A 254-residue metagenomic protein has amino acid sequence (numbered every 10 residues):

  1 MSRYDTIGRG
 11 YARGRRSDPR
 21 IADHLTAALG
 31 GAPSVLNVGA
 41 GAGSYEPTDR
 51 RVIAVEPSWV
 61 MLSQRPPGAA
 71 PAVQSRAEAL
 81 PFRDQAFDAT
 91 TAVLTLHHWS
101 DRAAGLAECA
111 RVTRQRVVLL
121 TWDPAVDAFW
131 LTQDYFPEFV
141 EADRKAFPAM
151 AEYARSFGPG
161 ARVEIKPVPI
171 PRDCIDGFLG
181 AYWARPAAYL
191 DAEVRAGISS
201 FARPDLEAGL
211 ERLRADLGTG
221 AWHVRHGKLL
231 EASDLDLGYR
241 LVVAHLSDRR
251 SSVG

Functional and structural regions predicted by a protein language model:
M1-P33, S44, W59-Q64, A184 (+1 more regions): Conserved class I S-adenosyl-L-methionine
A32, F87-D88, R114: Local beta-strand N-terminus motif with an aromatic residue
S34-L80: Class I SAM-dependent methyltransferase SAM/SAH-binding core
T91: A conserved beta-strand element that flanks and buttresses the S-adenosyl-L-methionine
L94-H98: Short catalytic micro-motifs in class I SAM-dependent methyltransferases
A103-V117: A short glycine-rich, Lys/Arg-flanked "PGG" loop and its adjoining helix->strand segment in the class I
R116-M150, D173-G180: Conserved class I S-adenosyl-L-methionine
E164-G254: Conserved Class I S-adenosyl-L-methionine
